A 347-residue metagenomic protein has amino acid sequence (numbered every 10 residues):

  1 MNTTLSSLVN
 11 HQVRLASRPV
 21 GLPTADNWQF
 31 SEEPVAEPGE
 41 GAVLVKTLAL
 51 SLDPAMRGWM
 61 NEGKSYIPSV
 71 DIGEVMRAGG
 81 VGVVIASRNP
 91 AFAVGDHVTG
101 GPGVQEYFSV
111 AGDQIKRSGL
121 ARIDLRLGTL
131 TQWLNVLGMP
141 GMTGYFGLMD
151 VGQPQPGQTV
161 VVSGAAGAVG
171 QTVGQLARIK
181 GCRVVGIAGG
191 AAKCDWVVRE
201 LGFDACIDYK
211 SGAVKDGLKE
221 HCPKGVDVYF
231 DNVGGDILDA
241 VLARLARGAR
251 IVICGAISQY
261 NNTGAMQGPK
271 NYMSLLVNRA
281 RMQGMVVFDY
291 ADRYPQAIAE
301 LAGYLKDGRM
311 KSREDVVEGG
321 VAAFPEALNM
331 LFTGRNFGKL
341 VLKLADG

Functional and structural regions predicted by a protein language model:
N2-L8, F288-G347: C-terminal hydrophobic helical "lid"/dimerization subdomain of Rossmann-like NAD(P)H-dependent oxidoreductases
P34-L52, M60-V104: Glycine-rich beta-strand-centered segment in the early N-terminal region that forms part of a ligand/cofactor-binding
M76-V83, A93-G164, M310: NAD(P)H dinucleotide-binding glycine-rich loop of Rossmann-like/cofactor-binding domains, especially the beta1-alpha1
T99, V161, I207, Y229-F230: N-terminal Rossmann-like NAD(P) cofactor-binding module of classical short-chain dehydrogenase/reductase
L134-G212: Mid-domain Rossmann-like dinucleotide-binding core that forms the NAD(H)/NADP(H) cofactor-binding site
A213-P223: Short amphipathic alpha-helix with an adjacent loop that forms part of the alpha/beta core around
D236-M310, K343-G347: Glycine-rich phosphate-binding loop and adjacent beta-alpha segment of Rossmann(oid) nucleotide-cofactor-binding
